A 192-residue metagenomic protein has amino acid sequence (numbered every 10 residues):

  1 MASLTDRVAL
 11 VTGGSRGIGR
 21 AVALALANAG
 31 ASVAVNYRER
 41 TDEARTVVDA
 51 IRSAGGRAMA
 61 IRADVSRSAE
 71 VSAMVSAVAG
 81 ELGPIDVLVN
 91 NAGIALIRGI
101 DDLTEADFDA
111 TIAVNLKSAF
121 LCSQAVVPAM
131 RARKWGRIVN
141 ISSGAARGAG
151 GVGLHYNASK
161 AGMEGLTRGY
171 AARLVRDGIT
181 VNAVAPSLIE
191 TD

Functional and structural regions predicted by a protein language model:
V8, S15-R16: Conserved glycine-rich cofactor-binding loop
T41-D42, R62-M74, E105: The beta1-alpha1 cofactor-binding region of Rossmann-like NAD(H)/NADP(H)-dependent oxidoreductases
R98, L103, A149-A158, G169: Active-site loop-to-helix junction immediately N-terminal to the catalytic Tyr of the SDR YXXXK motif in Rossmann-fold
G99-I100, T104-I112, I138: Substrate-binding pocket helix/loop in short-chain dehydrogenase/reductase
S123, S159, T167: Active-site helix of classical SDR
P128, A172-R173: Alpha-helical segment proximal to the catalytic Tyr-Lys
S143: Residue(s) in the substrate-gating loop at a strand-loop-helix junction that position the organic substrate next
